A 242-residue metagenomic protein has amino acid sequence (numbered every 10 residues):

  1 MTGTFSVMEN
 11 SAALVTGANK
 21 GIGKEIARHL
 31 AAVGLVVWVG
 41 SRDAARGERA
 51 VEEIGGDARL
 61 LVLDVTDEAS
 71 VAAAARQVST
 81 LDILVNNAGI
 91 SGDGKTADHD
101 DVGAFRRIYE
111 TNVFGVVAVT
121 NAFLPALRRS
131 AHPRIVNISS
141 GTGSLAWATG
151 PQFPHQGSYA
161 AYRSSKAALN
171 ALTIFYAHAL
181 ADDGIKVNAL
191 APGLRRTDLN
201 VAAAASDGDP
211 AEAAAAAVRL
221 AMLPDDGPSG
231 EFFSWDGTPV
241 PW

Functional and structural regions predicted by a protein language model:
G3-W38: Canonical Rossmann dinucleotide-binding motif of NAD(H)/NADP(H)-dependent dehydrogenases/reductases, specifically
V15-T16, N86-N87, R134-S140, K186-A191: Structural signature of the Rossmann-like NAD(P)-dependent dehydrogenase/reductase core
V33-R49: Conserved glycine-rich Rossmann-like NAD(P)H-binding loop of the short-chain dehydrogenase/reductase
A44, L61-A73, V102: The beta1-alpha1 cofactor-binding region of Rossmann-like NAD(H)/NADP(H)-dependent oxidoreductases
V85, V119-F123, L127, L172-T173: Hydrophobic positions on the long internal alpha-helix of Rossmann-like NAD(P)-dependent oxidoreductase domains
I90, G94-Y109, R128-A181: Catalytic loop of short-chain dehydrogenase/reductase
A167, D182, A189, T197 (+1 more regions): C-terminal helical subdomain
